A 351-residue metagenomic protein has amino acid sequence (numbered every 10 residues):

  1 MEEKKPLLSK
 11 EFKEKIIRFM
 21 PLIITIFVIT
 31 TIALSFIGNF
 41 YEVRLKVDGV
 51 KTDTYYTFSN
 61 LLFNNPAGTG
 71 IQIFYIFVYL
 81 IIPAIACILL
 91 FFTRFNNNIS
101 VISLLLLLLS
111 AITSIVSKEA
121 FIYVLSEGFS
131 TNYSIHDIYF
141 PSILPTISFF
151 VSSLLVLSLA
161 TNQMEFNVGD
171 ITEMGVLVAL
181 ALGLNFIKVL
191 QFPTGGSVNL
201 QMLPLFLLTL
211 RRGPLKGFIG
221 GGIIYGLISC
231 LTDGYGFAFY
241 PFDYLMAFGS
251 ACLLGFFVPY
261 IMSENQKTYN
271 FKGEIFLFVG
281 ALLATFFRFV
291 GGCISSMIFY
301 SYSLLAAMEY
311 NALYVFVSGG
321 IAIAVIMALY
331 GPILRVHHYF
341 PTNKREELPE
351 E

Functional and structural regions predicted by a protein language model:
E2-R18, D53-F58, L62-N65, I71 (+3 more regions): Loop-helix junctions at membrane interfaces
P6-L7, I88-L89, V124, G128 (+2 more regions): Acidic/proline-rich low-complexity IDRs
M20-F36, T69-K118, P145-F149, F316: Signature of small four-pass
I29-L45, L182-K188: Alpha-helical transmembrane segments of multi-pass membrane proteins
I37-I73, A120-Y139: Long, glycine/tryptophan/cysteine-rich extracytoplasmic
I37-L45, L89-N96, V116-V124, Q191 (+1 more regions): Juxtamembrane transmembrane-helix termini
E127-L157, Y314, G319-I321: Alpha-helical membrane-associated segments of multi-pass integral membrane proteins
